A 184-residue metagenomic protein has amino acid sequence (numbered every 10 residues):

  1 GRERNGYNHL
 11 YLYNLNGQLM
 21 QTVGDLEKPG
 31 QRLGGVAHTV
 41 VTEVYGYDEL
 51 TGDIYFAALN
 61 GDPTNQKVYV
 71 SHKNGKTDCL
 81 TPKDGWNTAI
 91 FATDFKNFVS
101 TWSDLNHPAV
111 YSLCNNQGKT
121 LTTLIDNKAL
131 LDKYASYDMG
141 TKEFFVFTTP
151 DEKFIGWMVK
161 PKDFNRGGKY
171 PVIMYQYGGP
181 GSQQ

Functional and structural regions predicted by a protein language model:
G1, I54-A57, F98-T101: Residue position within the beta-strands of beta-propeller blades
R2, N14-L50, A58-G61, S71-T88 (+1 more regions): Multi-bladed beta-propeller domains
R2-R4, L59-G61, S103, D163-N165: Short polar/acidic secondary-structure junctions
G6-Y11, P63-Y69, N106-L113: Structural motif
V70-S71, R166: Short beta-strand segments and strand-loop junctions that repeat across beta-rich extracellular domains
C79, T88-Q184: Serine-hydrolase catalytic core recognition
